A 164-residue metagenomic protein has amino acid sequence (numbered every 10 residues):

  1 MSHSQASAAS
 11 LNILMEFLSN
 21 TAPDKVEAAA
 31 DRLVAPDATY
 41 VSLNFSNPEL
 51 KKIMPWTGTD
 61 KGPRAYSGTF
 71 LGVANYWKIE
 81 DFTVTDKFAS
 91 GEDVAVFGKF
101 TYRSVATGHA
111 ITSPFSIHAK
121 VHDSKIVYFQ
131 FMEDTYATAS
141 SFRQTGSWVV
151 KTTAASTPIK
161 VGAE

Functional and structural regions predicted by a protein language model:
M1-P36, V149, S156-E164: Short, low-complexity N-terminal intrinsically disordered segments enriched in polar/charged residues
H3, P55-T59, G108: Alpha-helix initiation/capping motif
Q5, A74-E164: A beta-strand edge to alpha-helix "cap/lid" segment located at domain peripheries
S19-N20, W56, Y128: Short, flexible active-site loop motifs that bind/organize anionic cofactors or intermediates
V26-E27, P63, T135: Residues at or immediately preceding the N-termini of alpha-helices
R32-E92: A solvent-exposed, acidic/Ser-Thr-rich amphipathic alpha-helical stretch
